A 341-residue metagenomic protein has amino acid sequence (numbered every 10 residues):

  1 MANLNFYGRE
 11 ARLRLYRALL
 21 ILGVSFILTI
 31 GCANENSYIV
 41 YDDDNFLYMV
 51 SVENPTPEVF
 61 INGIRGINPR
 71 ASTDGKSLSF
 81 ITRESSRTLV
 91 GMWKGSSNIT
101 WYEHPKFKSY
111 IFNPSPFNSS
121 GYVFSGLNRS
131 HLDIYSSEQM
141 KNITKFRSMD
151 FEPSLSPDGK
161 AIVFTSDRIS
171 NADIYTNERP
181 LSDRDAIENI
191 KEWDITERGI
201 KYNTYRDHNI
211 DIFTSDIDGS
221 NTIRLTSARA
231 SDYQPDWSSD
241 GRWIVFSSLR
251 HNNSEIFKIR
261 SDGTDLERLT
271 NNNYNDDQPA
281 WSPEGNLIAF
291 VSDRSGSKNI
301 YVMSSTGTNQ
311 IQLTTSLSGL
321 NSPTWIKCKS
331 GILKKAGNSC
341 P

Functional and structural regions predicted by a protein language model:
A18-T29: Bacterial N-terminal signal peptides
A33-V50, I61-A71: Beta-strand-rich domains and repeat architectures in extracellular enzymes and scaffolds, especially beta-propellers
N34-E35, T73-D74, F117-N118, P157-D158 (+4 more regions): Residue-level detector of Asp-centered blade-edge/turn motifs that repeat once per structural unit in beta-propeller
I39, L78, G121-V123, I162 (+3 more regions): Hydrophobic beta-strand positions that form the internal "hydrophobic ladder" of WD40/Gbeta-like beta-propeller blades
D42-D44, R83, L127, D167 (+3 more regions): Short loop/turn segments immediately following the C-termini of beta-strands
N45-M49, S86-G91, S130-Y135, S170-Y175 (+3 more regions): Structural motif
S51-G66, M92-Y110, Y135-F151, Y175-K191 (+4 more regions): Multi-bladed beta-propeller domains
R70-S72, N113-S115, S154, E192-D194 (+3 more regions): Conserved beta-strand position repeated across blades of beta-propeller domains
